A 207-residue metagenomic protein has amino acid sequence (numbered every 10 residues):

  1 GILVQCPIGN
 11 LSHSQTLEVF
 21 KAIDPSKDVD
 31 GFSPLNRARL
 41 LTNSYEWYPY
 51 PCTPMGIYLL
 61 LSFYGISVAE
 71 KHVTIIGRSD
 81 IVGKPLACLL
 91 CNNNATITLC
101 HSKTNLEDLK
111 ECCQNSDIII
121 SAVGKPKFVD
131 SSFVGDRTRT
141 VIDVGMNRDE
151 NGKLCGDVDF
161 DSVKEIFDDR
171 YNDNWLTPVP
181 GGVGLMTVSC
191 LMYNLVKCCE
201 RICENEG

Functional and structural regions predicted by a protein language model:
I2, G207: Charge-dense polyanion-binding interfaces
L3-V68: Anion-binding alpha/beta catalytic cores of soluble intermediary-metabolism enzymes, centered on
P7, Y45, R78, V179 (+1 more regions): Conserved short-loop catalytic and cofactor-binding motifs
H13-L41, R137, I142-E206: Rossmann-fold NAD(P)-binding glycine/threonine-rich loop
S44-V144, D149, K153-F160, K164-R170: Glycine-rich phosphate/diphosphate-binding loop of Rossmann-like nucleotide-binding domains
